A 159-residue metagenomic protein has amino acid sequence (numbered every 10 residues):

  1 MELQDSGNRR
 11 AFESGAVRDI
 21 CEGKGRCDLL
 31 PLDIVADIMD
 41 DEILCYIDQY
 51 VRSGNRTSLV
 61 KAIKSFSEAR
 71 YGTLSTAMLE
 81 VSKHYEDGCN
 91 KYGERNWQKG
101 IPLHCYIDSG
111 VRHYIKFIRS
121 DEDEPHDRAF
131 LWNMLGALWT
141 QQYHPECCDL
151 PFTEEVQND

Functional and structural regions predicted by a protein language model:
M1-D159: Intrinsically disordered, low-complexity regulatory regions that flank transcription factor DNA-binding cores
